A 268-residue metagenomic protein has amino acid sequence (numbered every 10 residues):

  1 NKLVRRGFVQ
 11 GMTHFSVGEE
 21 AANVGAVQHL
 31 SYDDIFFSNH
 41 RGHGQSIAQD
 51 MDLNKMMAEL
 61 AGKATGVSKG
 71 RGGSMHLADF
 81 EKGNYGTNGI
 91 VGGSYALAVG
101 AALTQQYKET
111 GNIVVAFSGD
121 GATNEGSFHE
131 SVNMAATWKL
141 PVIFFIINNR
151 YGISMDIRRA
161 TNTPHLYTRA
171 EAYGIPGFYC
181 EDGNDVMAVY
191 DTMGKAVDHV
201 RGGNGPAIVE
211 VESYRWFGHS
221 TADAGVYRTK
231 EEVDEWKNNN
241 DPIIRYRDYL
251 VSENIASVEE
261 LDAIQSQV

Functional and structural regions predicted by a protein language model:
N1-Q10, Y32, R245, S252: Cofactor-/ligand-binding subdomain signature composed of acidic, glycine-rich, tryptophan-containing flexible loops
F8-W138, D156-N162, Y167-G174: Cofactor-binding active-site loop characterized by glycine-rich and histidine/acidic residues
G44, R150-I153, R215-F217: Short gly/pro/ser/thr-enriched loop/turn and capping motifs at secondary-structure boundaries
Q106-N112, N162-K195, N239-S266: Conserved thiamine diphosphate
F117, F144-F145: Residue-level marker for buried hydrophobic side chains located in beta-strands that build the well-ordered beta-sheet
F128-S131, D191-D198: Glycine-rich, charged/polar anion/phosphate-binding loops that engage phosphate groups from diverse ligands
P141-I143, P176: Short, proline-centered helix/strand-breaking motifs
H199-Q267: Glycine/aspartate-rich loop-and-adjacent alpha/beta segment that forms the canonical ThDP
